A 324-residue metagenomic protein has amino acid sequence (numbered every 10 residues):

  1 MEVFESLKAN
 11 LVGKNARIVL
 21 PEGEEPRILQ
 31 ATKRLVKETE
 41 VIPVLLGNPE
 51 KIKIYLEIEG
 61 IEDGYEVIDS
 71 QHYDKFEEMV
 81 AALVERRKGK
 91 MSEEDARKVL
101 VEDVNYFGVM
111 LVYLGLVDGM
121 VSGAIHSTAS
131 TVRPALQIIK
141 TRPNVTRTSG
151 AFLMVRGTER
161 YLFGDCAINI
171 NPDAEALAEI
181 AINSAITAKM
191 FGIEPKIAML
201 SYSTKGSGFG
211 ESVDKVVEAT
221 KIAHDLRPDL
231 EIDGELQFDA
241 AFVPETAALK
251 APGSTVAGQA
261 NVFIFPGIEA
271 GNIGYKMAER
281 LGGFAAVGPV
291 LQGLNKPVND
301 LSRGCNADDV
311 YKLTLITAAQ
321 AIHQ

Functional and structural regions predicted by a protein language model:
M1-A257, N261-Q324: Anion-binding alpha/beta catalytic cores of soluble intermediary-metabolism enzymes, centered on
